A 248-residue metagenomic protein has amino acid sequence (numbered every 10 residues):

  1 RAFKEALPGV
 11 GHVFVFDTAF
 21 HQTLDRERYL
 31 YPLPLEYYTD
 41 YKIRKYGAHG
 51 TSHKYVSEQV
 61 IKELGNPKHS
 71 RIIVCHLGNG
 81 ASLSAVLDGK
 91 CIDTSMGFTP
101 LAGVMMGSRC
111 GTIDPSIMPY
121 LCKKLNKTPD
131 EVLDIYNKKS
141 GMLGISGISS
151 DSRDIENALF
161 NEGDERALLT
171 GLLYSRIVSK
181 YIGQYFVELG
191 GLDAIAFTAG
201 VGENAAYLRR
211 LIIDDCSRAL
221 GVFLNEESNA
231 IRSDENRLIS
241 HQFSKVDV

Functional and structural regions predicted by a protein language model:
R1-F14, T18: Conserved phosphate-binding loops in N-terminal lobes of ATP-dependent enzymes of the actin/Hsp70/sugar-kinase
V10-V13, L189-G200: Short glycine-rich phosphate-binding loop at a beta-alpha junction
T23-C122: Glycine-rich phosphate-binding loop of actin/hexokinase-like ATP-binding domains
R71-C75, D130-K139, A194-A196: Beta-strand segments within the central parallel beta-sheet cores of soluble alpha/beta enzyme folds
L87, D93-T128, D134, A199-R232: Catalytic phosphate/nucleotide-handling subdomain of diverse soluble enzymes
D134, G141-I145, S152-E188: Adenine-nucleotide phosphate-binding core of ATP-dependent small-molecule kinases
L168, L172-L192, G202-V248: Internal helix-turn-beta structural module
